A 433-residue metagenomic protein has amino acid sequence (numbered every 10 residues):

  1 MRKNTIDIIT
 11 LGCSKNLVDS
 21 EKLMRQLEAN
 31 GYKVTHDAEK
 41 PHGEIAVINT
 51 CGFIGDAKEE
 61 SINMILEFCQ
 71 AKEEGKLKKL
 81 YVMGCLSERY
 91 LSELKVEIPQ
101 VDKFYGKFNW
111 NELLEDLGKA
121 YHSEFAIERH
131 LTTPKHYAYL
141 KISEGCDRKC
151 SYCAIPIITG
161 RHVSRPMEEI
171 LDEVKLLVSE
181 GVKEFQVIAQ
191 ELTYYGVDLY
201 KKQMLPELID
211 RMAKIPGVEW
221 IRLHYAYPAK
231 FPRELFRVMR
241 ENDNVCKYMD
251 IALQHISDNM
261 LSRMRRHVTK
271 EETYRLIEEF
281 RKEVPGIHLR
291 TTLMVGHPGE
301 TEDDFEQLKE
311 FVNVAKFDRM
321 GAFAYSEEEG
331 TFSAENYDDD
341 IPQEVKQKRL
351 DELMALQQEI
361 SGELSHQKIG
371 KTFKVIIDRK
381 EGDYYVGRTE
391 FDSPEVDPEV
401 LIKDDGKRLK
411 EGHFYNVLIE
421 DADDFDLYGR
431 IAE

Functional and structural regions predicted by a protein language model:
M1-Y195, E234, M249, E271-K282 (+5 more regions): Proteins enriched for Cys/Gly/acidic motifs involved in redox and nucleic-acid/cofactor modification
I6, I45-A46, A138, F185 (+7 more regions): Conserved beta-strand core positions
K79-G84, R89, L94, S179-D303 (+1 more regions): Conserved SAM/AdoMet-binding glycine-rich loop
N111, R148, T193, D258-N259 (+2 more regions): Glycine-centered loop/turn positions within well-structured domains that cap or flank conserved ligand/cofactor-binding
I170, V187, L223, I251 (+6 more regions): Conserved, mostly hydrophobic/aromatic
A189, Y225, L253-H255, T291-V295 (+6 more regions): Active-site proximal loops enriched in glycine and acidic residues that flank catalytic Cys/His/Asp and coordinate
K247-Y248, L261-S262, E283-H288, D303 (+5 more regions): Extended hydrophobic-aromatic, low-complexity segments
E335-E433: Terminal RNA-binding accessory module
